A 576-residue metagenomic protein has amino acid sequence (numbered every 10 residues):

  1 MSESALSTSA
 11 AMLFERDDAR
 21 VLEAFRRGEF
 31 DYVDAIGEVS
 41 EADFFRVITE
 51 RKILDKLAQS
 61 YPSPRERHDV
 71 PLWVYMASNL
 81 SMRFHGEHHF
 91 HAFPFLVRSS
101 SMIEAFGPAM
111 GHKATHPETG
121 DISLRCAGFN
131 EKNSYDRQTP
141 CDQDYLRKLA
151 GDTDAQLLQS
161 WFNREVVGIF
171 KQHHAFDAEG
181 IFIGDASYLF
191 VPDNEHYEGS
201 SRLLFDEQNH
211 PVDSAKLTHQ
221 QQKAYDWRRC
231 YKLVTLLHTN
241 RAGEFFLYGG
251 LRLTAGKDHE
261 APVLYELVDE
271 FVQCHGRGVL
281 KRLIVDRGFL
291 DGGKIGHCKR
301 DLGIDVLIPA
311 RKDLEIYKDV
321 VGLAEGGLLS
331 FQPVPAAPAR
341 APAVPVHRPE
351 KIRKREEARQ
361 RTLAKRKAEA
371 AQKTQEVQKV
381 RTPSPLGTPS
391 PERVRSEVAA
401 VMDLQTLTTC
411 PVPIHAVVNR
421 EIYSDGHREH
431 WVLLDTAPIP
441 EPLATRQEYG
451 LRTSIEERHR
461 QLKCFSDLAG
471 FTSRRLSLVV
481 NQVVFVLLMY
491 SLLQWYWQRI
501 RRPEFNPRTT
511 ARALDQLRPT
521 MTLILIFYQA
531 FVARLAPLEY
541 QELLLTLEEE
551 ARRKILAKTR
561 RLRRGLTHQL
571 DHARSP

Functional and structural regions predicted by a protein language model:
D31-S81: Basic, short loop/linker segments at the boundary and entry of helix-turn-helix/winged-helix-like folds
R67-F162, D177, N240-E244, L283 (+1 more regions): Short, positively charged, Gly/Tyr-enriched micro-motifs that form contact patches at catalytic or ligand/partner
S78, F93-P94, C141-D142, L146 (+8 more regions): Short, conserved catalytic/metal-binding motifs centered on acidic residues
Q143-R241: Active-site-proximal, Lys/Arg-enriched surface segment that forms a nucleic-acid-binding/basic interface patch
Q208-G278, V418-V432: Electropositive, glycine- and tryptophan-enriched low-complexity nucleic-acid-binding patches
R252-V418, F505-T510, L543-T559, R574: An internal, acidic/charged active-site-proximal segment that coordinates divalent cations and/or engages
L328-V346, E441-S473: Short amphipathic alpha-helical "interface-anchor" segments enriched in bulky aromatics
L468-L525: Basic, amphipathic alpha-helical segments enriched in Lys/Arg and hydrophobic/aromatic residues
